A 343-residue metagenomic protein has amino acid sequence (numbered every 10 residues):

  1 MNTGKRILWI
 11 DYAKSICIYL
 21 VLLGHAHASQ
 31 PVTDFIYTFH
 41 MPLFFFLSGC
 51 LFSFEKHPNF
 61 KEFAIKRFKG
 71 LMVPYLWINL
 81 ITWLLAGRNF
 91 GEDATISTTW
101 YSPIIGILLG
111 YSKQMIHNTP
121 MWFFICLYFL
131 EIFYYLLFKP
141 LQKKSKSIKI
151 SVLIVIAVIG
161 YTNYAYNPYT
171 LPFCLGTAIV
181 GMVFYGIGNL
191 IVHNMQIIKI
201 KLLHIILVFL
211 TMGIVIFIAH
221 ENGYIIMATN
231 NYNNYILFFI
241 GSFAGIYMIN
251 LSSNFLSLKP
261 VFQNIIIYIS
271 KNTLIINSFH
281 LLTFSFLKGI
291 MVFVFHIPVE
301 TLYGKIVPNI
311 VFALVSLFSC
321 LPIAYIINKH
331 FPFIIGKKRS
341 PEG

Functional and structural regions predicted by a protein language model:
M1-G343: Alpha-helical transmembrane segments and their immediate juxtamembrane cytosolic regions
